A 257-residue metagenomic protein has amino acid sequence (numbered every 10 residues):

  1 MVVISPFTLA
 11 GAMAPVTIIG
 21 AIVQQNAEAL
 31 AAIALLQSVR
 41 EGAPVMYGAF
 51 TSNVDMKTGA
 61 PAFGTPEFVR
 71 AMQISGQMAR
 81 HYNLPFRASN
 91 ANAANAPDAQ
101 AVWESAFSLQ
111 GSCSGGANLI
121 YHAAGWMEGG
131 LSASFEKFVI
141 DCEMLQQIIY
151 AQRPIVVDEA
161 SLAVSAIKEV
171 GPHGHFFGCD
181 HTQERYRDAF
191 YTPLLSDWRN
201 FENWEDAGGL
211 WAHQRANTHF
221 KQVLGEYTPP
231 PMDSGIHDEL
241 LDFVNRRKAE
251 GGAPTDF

Functional and structural regions predicted by a protein language model:
M1-M144: Glycine-rich anion/phosphate-binding loop at the beta-strand->alpha-helix junction
E136-F257: Catalytic-core signal marking the mid-to-C-terminal active-site face
